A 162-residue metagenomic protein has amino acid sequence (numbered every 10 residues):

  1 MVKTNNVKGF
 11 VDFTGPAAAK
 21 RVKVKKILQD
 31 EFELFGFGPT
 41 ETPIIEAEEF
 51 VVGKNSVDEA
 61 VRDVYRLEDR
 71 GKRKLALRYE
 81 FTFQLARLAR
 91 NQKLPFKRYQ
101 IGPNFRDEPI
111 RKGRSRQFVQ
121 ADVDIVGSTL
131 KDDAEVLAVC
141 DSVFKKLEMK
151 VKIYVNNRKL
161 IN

Functional and structural regions predicted by a protein language model:
M1-N162: TRNA-recognition modules of translation machinery and tRNA-sensing kinases, especially anticodon-binding
